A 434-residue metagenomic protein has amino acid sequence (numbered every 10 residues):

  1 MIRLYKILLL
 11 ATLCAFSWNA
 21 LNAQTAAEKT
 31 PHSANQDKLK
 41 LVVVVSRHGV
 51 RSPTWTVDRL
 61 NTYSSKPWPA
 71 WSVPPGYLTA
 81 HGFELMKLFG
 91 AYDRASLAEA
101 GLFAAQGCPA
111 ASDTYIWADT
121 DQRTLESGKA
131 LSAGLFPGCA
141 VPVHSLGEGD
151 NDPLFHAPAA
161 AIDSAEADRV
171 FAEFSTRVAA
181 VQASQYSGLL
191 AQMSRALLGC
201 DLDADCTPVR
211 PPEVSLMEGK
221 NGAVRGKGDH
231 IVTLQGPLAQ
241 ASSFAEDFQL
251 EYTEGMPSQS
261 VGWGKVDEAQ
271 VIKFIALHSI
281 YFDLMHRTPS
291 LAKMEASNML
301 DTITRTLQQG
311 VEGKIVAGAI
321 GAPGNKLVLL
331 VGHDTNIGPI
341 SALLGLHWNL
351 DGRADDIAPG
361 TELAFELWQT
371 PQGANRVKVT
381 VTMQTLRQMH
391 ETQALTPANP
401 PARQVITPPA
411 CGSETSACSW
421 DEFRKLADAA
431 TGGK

Functional and structural regions predicted by a protein language model:
M1-L8: Bacterial N-terminal signal peptides that target proteins for export
L8-S17: Bacterial N-terminal signal peptides
W18-N22: Sec/Tat signal peptide C-region and signal peptidase I cleavage site
T25-Y115, D119-V328, G332-K434: Signature for phosphate-centric chemistry
